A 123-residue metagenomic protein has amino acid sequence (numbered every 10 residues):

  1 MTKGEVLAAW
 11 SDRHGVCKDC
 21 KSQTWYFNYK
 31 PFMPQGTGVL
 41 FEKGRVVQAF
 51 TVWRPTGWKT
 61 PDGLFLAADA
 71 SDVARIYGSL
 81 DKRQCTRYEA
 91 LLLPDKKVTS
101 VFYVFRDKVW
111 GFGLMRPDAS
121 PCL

Functional and structural regions predicted by a protein language model:
T2-K43, R54, L64-L123: A cross-family detector of function-defining hotspots
A49-W58: Acidic/histidine-rich, surface-exposed loop or edge segments in extracytoplasmic proteins
